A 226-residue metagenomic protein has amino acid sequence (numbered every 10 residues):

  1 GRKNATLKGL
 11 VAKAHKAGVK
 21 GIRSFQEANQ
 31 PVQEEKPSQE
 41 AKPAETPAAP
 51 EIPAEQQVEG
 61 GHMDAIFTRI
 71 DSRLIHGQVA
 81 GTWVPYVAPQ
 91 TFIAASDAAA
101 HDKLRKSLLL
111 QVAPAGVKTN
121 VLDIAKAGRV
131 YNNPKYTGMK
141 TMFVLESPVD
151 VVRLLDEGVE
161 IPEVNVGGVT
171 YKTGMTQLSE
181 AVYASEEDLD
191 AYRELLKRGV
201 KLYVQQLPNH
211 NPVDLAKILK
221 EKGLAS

Functional and structural regions predicted by a protein language model:
F25-Q30, S96-A99, D123-K126, P148 (+2 more regions): Short, ordered loop/turn segments at secondary-structure junctions
Q30-Q56: Acidic, proline-/serine-/threonine-rich low-complexity intrinsically disordered repeat tracts
P43, P47, G61, A65-F67 (+6 more regions): N-terminal intrinsically disordered, cationic/polar leader segments that include organellar targeting peptides
V58-D64, K172-M175: Gly-rich Lys/Arg/Thr-decorated short loops/hinges at beta-loop-alpha junctions or inter-strand turns that position
A65, I70, L74-H76, T82 (+1 more regions): Positively charged, polar, low-complexity stretches
E146-R193: Long, charge-patterned amphipathic alpha-helical coiled-coil/hairpin "stalk" segments used as oligomerization
G174-S226: Long, charged alpha-helical interface segments
